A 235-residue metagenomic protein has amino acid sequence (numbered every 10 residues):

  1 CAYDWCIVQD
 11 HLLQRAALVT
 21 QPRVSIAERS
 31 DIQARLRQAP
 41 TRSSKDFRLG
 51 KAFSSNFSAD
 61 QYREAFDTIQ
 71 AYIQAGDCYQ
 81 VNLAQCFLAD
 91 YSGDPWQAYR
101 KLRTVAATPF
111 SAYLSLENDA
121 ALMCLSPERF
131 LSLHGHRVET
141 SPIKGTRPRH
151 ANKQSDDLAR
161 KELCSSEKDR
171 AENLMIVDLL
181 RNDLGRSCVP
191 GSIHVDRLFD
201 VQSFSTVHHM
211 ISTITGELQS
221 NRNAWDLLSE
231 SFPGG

Functional and structural regions predicted by a protein language model:
C1-G235: Extended alpha-helical targeting/anchoring segments, especially N-terminal organellar/secretory targeting helices
